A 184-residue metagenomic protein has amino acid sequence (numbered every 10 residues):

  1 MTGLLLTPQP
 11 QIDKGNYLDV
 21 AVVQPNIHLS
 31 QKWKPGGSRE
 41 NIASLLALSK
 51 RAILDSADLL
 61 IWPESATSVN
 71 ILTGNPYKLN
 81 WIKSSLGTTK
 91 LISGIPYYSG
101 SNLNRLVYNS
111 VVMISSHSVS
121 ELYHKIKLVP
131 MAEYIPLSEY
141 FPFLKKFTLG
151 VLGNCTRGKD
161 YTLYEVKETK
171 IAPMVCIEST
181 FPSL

Functional and structural regions predicted by a protein language model:
M1-G3: Hydrophobic membrane-insertion alpha-helices, especially the h-region of bacterial N-terminal signal peptides
L6-L184: Soluble catalytic domains of enzymes that build or remodel membrane lipids, polysaccharides, and related
